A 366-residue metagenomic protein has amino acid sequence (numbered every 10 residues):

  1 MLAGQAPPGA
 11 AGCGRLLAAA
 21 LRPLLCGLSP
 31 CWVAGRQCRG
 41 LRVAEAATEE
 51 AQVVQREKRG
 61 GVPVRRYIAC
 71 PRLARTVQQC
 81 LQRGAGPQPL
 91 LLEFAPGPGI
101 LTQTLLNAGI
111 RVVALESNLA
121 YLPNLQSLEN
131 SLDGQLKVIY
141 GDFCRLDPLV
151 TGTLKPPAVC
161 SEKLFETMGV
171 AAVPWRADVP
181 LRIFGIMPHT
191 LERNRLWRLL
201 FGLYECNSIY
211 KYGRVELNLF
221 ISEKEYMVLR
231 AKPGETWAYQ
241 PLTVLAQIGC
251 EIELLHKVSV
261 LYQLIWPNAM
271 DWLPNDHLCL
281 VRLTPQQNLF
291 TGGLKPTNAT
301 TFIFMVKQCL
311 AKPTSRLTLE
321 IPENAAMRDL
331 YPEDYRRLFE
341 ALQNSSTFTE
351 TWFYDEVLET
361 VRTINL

Functional and structural regions predicted by a protein language model:
L2-F304, R337-Y354, E359-L366: Catalytic cores of RNA-modifying enzymes
E216, K307, A325: Short, flexible active-site loop motifs that bind/organize anionic cofactors or intermediates
T297-P322: Long, well-ordered amphipathic alpha-helical subdomains in the mid-to-C-terminal portions of large enzyme subunits
T318-E340: RNA substrate-recognition surfaces in RNA-acting enzymes
